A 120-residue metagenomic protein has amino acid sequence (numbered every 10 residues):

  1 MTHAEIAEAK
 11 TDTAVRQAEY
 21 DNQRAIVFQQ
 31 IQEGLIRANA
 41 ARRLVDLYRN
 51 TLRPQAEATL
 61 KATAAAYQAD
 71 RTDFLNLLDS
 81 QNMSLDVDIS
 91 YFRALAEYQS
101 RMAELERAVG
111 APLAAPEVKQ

Functional and structural regions predicted by a protein language model:
A4-S90, E97-A108: Amphipathic alpha-helical coiled-coil segments
E106-Q120: Terminal intrinsically disordered/low-complexity segments used for targeting and assembly
